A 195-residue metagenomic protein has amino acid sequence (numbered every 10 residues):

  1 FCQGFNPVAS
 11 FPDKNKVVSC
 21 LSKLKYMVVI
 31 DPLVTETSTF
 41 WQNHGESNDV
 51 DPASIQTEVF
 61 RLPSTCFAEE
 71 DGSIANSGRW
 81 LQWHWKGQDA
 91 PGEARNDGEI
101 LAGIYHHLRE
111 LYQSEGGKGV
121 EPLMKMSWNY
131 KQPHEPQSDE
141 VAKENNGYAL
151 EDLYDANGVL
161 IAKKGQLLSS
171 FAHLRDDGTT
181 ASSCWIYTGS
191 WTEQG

Functional and structural regions predicted by a protein language model:
F1-G147, E151-Y154, D176, Y187-E193: Non-catalytic alpha/beta scaffold blocks inside enzyme catalytic domains
N145-N146, A156-N157, G165-L167: N-terminal pro-sequences and low-complexity stem/linker regions of secreted or lumenal proteins
G158, A162, S170-L174, G178-G195: Acidic catalytic cores of enzymes that act on phosphate-bearing nucleotides/polynucleotides
